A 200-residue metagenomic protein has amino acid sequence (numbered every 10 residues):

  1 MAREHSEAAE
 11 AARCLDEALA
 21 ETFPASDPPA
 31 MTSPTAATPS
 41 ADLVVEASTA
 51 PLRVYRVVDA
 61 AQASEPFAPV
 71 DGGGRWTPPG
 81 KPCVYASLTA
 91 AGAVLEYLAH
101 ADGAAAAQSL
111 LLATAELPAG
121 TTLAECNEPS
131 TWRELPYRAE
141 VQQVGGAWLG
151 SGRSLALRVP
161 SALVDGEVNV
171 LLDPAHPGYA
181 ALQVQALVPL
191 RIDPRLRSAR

Functional and structural regions predicted by a protein language model:
M1-L52: Intrinsic, low-complexity terminal and presequence regions
A18, T22, E96, A147: Residues that form generic nucleotide/phosphate-binding pockets
S26, H100-Q108: Amphipathic alpha-helical interaction segments
T35, A61, L88-A90, A99 (+1 more regions): Short glycine-rich, polar/acidic loop-and-turn segments at beta strand-coil junctions
A47-E65, P78-P79, A106-R200: Active-site and NAD+-binding cores of ADP-ribose-processing enzymes
D71-G73: Short Gly/aromatic-enriched secondary-structure transition segments
W76-H100, V170-A175: Extended catalytic/binding region for NAD+/ADP-ribose chemistry, centered on the ART fold
